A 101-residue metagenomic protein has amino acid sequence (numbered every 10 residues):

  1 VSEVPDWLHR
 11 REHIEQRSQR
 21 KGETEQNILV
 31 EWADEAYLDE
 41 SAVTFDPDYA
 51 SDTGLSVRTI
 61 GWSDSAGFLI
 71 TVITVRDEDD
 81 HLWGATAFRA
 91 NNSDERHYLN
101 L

Functional and structural regions predicted by a protein language model:
V1-L101: Ribonuclease/tRNase effector modules and their secretory precursors
